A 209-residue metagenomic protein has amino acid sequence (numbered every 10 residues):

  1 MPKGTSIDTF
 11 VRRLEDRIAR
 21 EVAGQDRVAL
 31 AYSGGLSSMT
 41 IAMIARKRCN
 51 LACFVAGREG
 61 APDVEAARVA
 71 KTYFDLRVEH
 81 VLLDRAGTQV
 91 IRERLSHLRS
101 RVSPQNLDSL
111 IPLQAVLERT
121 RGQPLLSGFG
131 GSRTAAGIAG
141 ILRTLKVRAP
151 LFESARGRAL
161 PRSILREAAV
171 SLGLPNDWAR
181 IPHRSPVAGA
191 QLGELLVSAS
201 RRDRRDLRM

Functional and structural regions predicted by a protein language model:
M1-V28, K47, S171: RNA-binding accessory domains that recognize and position tRNA/RNA substrates
T5, P150-M209: Adenosyl-5′-phosphate
S6, S100-S109: Short, flexible loop segments at the rims of nucleotide/cofactor-binding pockets, characterized by
R20, R27-F74: ATP-dependent adenylation/pyrophosphate-handling site
R27-A31, P124-G128, A169: Short glycine-rich phosphate-binding loop at a beta-alpha junction
L36-S38, E59-A61, A86-T88, G130-T134 (+1 more regions): Short, solvent-exposed loop/turn segments at secondary-structure junctions
V64, R68-R99: A conserved beta-strand->alpha-helix junction
S109-A159: Active-site adenylate/phosphate-handling loop in enzymes that bind or generate adenylated species
